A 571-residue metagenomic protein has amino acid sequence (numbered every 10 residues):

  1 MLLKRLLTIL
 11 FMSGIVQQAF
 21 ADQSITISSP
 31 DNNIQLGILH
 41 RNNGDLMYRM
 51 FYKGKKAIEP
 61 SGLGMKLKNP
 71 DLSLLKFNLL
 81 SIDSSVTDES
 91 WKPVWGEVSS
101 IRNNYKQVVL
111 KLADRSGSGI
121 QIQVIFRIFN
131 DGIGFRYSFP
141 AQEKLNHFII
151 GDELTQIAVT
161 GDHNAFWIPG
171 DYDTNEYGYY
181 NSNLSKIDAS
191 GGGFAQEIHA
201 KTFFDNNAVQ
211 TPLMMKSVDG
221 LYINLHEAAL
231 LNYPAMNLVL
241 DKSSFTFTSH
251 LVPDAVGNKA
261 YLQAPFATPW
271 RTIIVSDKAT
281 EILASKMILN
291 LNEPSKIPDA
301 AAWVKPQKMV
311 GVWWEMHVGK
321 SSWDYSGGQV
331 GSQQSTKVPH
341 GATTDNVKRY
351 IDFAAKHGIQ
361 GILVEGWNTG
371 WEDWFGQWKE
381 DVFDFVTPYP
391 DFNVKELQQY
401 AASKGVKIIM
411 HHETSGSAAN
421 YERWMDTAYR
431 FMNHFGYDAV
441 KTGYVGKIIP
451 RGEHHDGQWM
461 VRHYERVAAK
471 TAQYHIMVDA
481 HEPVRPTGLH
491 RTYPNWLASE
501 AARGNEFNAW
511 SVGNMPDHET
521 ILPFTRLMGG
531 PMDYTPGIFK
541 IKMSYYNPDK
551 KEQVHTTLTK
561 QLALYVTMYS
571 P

Functional and structural regions predicted by a protein language model:
M1-L2: N-terminal secretory signal peptides that target proteins for export/translocation
R5-G14: Sec-dependent N-terminal signal peptides
A19-A21: Boundary at the C-terminal end of the N-terminal hydrophobic targeting segment
S24-D299: N-terminal accessory beta-strand-rich subdomains and adjacent acidic, glycine-rich linkers that precede catalytic cores
Y137, A354, V478, T567: Conserved, mostly hydrophobic/aromatic
Q263-R349, F353, H357, G361: An acidic-aromatic substrate-binding cleft motif
E365-P548, E552-T557: Aromatic- and carboxylate-enriched substrate-binding clefts and catalytic-loop regions of carbohydrate-active enzymes
T559-P571: Catalytic cores of secreted or luminal carbohydrate-active enzymes
